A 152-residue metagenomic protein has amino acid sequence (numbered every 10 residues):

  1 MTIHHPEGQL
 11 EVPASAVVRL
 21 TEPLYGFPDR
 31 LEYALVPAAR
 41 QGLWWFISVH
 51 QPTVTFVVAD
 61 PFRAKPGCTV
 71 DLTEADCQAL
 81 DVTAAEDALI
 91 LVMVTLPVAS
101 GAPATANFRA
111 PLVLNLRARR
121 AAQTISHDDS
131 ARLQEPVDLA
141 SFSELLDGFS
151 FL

Functional and structural regions predicted by a protein language model:
M1-K65, A85-L152: Long, compositionally biased stretches
G67-L72: Extended catalytic/binding region for NAD+/ADP-ribose chemistry, centered on the ART fold
E74-A84: Short active-site loop/helix that positions an aromatic residue
